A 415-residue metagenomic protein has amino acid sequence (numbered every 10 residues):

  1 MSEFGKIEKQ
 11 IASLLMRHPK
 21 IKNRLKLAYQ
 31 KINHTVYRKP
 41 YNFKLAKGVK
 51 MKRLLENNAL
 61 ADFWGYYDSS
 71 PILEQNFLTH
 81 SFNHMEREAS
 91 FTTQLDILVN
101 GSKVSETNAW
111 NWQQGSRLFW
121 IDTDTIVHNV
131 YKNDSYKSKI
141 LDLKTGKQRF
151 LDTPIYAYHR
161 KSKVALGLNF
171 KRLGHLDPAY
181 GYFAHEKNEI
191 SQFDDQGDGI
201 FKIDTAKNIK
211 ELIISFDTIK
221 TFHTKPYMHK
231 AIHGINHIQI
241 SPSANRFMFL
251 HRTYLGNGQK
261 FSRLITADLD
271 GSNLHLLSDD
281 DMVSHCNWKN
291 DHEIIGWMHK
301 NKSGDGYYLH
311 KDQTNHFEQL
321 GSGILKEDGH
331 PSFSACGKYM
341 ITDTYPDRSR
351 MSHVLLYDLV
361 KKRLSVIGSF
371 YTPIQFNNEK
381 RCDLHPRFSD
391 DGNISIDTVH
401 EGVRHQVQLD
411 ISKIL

Functional and structural regions predicted by a protein language model:
N23-Y29, H80-T92, L168-G197, F249-K260 (+1 more regions): Short, conserved, GDST-rich strand-edge loop motifs in beta-rich repeat architectures
K31-T93, I238: Beta-strand-rich domains and repeat architectures in extracellular enzymes and scaffolds, especially beta-propellers
K52-A61, S105-N111, K210-A231, V366-N378: Surface-exposed loop and turn segments in beta-propeller and other repeat-based domains that flank or scaffold
N58-D68, S81-Y136, I374: Blade-loop segments of beta-propeller domains
D68-L78, W110-I126, V130-N133, Y156-V164 (+5 more regions): Blade-terminus and WD-like Trp-Asp/Gly-His loop motifs, strongest in beta-propeller folds
T107-G199, I213-Y227: Asp-box/WD-like beta-propeller blade repeats and closely related beta-sheet repeat scaffolds
S278-S284, L320-S332, R363-H385: Conserved blade-ending motifs and adjacent loop-strand segments that build the rim/top face of beta-propeller domains
K302-D305, G321-R363: Loop/turn-rich, solvent-exposed surfaces of beta-rich toroidal or solenoidal domains
